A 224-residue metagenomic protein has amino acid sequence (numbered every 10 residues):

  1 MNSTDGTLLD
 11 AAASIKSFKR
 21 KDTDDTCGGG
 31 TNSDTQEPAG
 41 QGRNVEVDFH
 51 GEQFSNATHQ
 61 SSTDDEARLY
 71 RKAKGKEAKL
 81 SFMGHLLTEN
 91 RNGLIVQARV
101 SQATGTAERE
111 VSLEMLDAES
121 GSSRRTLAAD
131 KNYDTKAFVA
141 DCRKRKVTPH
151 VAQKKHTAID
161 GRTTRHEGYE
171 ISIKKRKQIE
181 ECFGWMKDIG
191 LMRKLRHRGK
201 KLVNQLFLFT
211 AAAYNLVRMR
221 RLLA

Functional and structural regions predicted by a protein language model:
M1-D141, Y214, L222: Polybasic low-complexity intrinsically disordered regions
S3, H85-L87, I95-R99, T126-A128 (+6 more regions): Structured core elements
C27, N32, A39-Q41, K131-K201: Helix-centered, glycine/charged polyanion-binding patches within enzymatic domains that contact phosphate-containing
K76, Q102-R109, A128, N132 (+5 more regions): Hydrophobic alpha-helical scaffolding
L80, R143-R145, L206: A short, structural micro-pattern
D117, K154, K187, L216-R218: Charged, amphipathic alpha-helical interaction segments
G190-A224: C-terminal extensions of enzymes
